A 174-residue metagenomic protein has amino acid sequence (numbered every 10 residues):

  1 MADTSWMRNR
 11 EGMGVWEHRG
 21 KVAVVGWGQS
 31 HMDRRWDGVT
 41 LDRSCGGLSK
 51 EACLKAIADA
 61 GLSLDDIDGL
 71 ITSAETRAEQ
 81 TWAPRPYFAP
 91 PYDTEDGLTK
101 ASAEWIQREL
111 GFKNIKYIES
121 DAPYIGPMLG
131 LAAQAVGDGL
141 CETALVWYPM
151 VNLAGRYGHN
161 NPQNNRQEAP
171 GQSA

Functional and structural regions predicted by a protein language model:
A2-G46, K55: Condensing-enzyme catalytic core mediating Claisen C-C bond formation in acyl metabolism
M7-E11, L54-A58, P127-A135: Short alpha-helical segments and helix-capping/turn motifs at coil-helix boundaries
G14-H18, S63, D121, G137-G139: Solvent-exposed alpha-helices and their adjacent loops that cap or buttress functional pockets in soluble metabolic
A23, A78-T143, V151-Y157, P162-A174: Conserved catalytic cysteine-centered active-site region of acyl-thioester-dependent Claisen-condensing enzymes
G26-Q29, R35, A60-Q80: N-terminal alpha-helical transmembrane segments of multi-pass membrane transport and channel/translocase proteins
W27-G28, Y148-M150: Fold-independent oxyanion-binding glycine-rich loops and adjacent beta-strand/coil segments at enzyme active sites
C45-G61, S102-A103: Short, well-ordered amphipathic alpha-helical segments that serve as non-catalytic structural scaffolds within diverse
L64-S73, K116-S120, L145-P149: Beta-strand segments within the central parallel beta-sheet cores of soluble alpha/beta enzyme folds
